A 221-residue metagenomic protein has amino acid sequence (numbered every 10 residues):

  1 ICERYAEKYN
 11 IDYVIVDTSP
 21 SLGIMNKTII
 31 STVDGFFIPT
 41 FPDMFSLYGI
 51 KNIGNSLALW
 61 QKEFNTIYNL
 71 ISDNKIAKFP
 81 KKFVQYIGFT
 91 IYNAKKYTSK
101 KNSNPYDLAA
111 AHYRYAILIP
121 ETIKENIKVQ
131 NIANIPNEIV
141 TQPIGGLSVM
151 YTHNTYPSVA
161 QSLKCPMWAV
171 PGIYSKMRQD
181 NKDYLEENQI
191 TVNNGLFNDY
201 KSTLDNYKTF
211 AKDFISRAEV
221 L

Functional and structural regions predicted by a protein language model:
I1-I132: Conserved catalytic-core segment of NTP-binding enzymes
L70-L221: C-terminal lobe/tail of nucleotide-utilizing enzymes
